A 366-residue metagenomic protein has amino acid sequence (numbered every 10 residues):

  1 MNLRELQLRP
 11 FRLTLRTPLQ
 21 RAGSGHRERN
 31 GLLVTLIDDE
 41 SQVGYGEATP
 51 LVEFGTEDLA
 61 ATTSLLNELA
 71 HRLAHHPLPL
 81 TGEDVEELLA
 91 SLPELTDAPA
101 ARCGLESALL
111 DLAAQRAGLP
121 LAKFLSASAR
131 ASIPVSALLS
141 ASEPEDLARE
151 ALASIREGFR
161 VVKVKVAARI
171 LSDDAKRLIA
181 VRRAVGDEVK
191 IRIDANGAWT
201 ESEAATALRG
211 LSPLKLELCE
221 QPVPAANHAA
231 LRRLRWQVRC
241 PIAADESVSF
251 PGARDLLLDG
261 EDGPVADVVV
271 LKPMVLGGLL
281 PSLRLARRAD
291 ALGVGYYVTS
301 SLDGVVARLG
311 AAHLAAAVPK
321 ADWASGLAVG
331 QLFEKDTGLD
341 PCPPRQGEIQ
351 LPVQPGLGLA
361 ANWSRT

Functional and structural regions predicted by a protein language model:
M1-I191, N196-A205, R209-P213, Q237 (+1 more regions): N-terminal capping/lid subdomain adjacent to the active-site entrance of alpha/beta enzymes
N2, G158-R160, K215-L218, P264-V265 (+1 more regions): Short loop/turn motifs at secondary-structure junctions
P10, A137, V270, G326-L327: Structural signal for conserved beta-strand scaffold positions within catalytic alpha/beta enzyme cores
H71-E86, P251-A266, K320: Intrinsically disordered, low-complexity coil segments
P79-V85, L121-F124, L218-P222, T299-S301 (+1 more regions): Flexible, glycine/charged-enriched surface loops at secondary-structure junctions
L105, L109-A113, L285, R308-A315: Buried hydrophobic packing segments
V164, R169-L309, K335-T337, C342-P344: Catalytic core of soluble alpha/beta enzymes
T299-P341, R345-Q346, Q354-G356: Active-site pocket-lining/capping segments in soluble small-molecule metabolic enzymes
